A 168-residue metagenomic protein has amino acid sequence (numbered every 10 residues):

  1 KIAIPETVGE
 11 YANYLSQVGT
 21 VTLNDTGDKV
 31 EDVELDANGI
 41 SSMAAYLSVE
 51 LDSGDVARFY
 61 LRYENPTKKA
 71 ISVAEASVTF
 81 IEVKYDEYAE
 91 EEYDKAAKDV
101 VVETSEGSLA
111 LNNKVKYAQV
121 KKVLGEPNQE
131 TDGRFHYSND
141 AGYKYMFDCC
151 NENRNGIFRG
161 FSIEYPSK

Functional and structural regions predicted by a protein language model:
K1-I2: N-terminal low-complexity, Pro/Thr/Ser-rich intrinsically disordered segments that act as propeptides or flexible
G9-Y88, K95, E103-K168: A cross-family detector of function-defining hotspots
